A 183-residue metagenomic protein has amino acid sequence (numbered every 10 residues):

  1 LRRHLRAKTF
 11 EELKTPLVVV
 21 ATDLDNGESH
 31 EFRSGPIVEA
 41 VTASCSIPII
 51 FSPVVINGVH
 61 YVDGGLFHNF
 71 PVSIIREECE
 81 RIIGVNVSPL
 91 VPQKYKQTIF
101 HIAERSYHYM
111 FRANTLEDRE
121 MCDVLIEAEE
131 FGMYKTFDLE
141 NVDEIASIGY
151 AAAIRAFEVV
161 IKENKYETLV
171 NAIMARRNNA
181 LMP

Functional and structural regions predicted by a protein language model:
L1-P183: Patatin-like phospholipase
